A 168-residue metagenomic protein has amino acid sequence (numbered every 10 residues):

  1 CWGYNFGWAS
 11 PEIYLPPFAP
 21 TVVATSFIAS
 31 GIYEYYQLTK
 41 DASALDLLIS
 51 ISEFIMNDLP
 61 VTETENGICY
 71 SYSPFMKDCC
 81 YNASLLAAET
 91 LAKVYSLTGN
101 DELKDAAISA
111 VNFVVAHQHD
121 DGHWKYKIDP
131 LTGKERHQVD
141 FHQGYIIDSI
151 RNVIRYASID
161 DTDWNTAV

Functional and structural regions predicted by a protein language model:
C1-V168: Glycan-recognition and catalytic cores of secretory/periplasmic carbohydrate-active enzymes
